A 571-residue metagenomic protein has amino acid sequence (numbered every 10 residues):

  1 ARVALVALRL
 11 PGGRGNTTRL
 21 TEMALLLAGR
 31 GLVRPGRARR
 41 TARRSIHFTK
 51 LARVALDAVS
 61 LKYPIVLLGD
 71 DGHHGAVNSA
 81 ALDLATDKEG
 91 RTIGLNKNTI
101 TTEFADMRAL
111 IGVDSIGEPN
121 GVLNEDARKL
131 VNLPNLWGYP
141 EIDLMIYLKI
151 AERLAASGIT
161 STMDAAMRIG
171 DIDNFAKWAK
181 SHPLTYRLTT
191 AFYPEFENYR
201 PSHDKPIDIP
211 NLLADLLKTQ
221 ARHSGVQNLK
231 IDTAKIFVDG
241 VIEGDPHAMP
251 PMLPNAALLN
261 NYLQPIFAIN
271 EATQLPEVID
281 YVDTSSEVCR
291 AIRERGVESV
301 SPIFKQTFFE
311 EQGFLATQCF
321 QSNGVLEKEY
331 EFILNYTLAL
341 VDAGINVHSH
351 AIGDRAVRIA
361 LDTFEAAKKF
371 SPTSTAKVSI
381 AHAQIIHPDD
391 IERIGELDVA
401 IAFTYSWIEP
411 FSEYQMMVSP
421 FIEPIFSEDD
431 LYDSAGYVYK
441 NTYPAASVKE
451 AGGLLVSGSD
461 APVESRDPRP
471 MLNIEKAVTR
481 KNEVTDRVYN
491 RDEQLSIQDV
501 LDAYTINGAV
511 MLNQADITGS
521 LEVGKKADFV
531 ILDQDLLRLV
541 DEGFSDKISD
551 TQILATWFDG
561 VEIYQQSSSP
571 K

Functional and structural regions predicted by a protein language model:
R2-I46: N-terminal low-complexity segments that are often proline-rich with Ser/Thr-Pro
R19, I46-A191, G225-V341, V478 (+1 more regions): Catalytic pocket of metal/acid-base enzymes, prominently hydrolases
D71-H73, A81, R168-I169, F192-F196 (+4 more regions): Active-site-proximal loop/turn and secondary-structure-junction residues that shape catalytic pockets, frequently
I150-R153, S157, A165, N174-S181 (+14 more regions): Generic, well-ordered alpha-helical scaffold segments in large soluble proteins
T185-K235, K377-A400, S419, E423-L455: Phosphate/diphosphate-binding loops
L338-V347, A356-V378, P388, E392 (+3 more regions): His/Asp/Glu-enriched, well-ordered alpha-helical/loop segment that forms or immediately abuts the divalent-metal
Y564-P570: Glycine- and charge-enriched low-complexity intrinsically disordered segments
